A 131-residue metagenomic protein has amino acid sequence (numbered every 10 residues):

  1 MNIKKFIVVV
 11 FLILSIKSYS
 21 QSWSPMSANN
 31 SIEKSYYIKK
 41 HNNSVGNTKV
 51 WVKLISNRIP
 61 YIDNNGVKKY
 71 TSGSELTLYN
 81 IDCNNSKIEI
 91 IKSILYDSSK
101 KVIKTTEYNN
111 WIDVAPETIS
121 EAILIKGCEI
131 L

Functional and structural regions predicted by a protein language model:
M1-I3: N-terminal secretory signal peptides that target proteins for export/translocation
K5-L14: Sec-dependent N-terminal signal peptides
Y19-E75, D82-L131: N-terminal secretory-pathway/extracellular module detecting exported/lumenal segments and adjacent signal-anchor/first
